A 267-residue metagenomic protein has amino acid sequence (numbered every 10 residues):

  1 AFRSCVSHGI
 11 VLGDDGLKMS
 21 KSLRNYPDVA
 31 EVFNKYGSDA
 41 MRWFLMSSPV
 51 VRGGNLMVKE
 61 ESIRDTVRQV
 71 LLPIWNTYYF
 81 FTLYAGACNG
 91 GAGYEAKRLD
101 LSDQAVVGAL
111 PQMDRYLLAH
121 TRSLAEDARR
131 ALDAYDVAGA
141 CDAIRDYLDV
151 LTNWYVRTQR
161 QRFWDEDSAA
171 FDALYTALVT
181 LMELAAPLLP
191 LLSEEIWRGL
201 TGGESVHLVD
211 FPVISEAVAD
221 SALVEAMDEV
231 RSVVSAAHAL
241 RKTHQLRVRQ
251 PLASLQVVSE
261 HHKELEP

Functional and structural regions predicted by a protein language model:
R3-S7, H207-V209: Beta-strand segments within the central parallel beta-sheet cores of soluble alpha/beta enzyme folds
I10-V107, T201, T243-R249: Catalytic adenosine-cofactor/nucleotide-binding cores of aminoacyl-tRNA synthetases and other
M46, Q69-T82, P111-L124, A140-Q161 (+1 more regions): Core structural elements
V58, S62-R68, D136, A169-A177: Membrane-interfacial loop-to-helix junctions in multi-pass inner-membrane proteins
C88-E126, R157-A236, T243-L246, Q250-K263: Acidic, turn-prone loop/beta-hairpin segments
L132-G139: Short helix-adjacent coil turns
D142, H261-P267: Short, intrinsically disordered, charge-balanced linker/junction segments flanking boundaries in proteins
